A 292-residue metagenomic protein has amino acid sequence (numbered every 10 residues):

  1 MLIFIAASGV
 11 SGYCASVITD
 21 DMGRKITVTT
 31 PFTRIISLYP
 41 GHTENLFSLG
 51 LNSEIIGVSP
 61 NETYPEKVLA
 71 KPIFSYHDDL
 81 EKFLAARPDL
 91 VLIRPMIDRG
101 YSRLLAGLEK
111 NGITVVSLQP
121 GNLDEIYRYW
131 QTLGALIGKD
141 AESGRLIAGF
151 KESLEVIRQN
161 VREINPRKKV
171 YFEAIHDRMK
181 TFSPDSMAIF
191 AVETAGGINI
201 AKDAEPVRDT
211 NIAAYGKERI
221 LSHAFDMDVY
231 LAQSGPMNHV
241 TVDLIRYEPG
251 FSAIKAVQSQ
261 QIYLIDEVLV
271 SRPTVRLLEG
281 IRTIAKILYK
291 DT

Functional and structural regions predicted by a protein language model:
M1-G9: Bacterial N-terminal signal peptides
V10-T33: N-terminal hydrophobic or amphipathic helices and topogenic motifs
A15, R34, L123-A135, G144 (+1 more regions): Structured C-terminal subdomain patch of bacterial secreted/periplasmic proteins
R34-A86, L90-R99, I200: A short, structured surface patch at a secondary-structure boundary
R34-L46, E142-A195: Basic- and aromatic-lined ligand-binding clefts that recognize polyanionic substrates
S59-E62, A188-N211, L231-S234, Y263-L264: His/Asp/Glu-enriched short active-site or ligand-binding loop at hydrolase and phosphoryl-transfer sites
N61-Y64, D98, L105-T132, L136: Flexible loop/hinge segments that line or gate small-molecule binding clefts
D79-M96, I113, A213-S234: Proline-aspartate-enriched helix->loop->beta-strand connector
